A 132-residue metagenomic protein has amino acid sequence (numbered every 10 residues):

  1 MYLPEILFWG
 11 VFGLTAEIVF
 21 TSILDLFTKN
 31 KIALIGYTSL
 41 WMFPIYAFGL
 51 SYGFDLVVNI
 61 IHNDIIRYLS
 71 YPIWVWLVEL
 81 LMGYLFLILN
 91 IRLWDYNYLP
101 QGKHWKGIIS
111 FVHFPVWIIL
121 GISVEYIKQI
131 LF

Functional and structural regions predicted by a protein language model:
M1-F132: Aromatic-rich, lipid-facing transmembrane alpha helices and their immediate juxtamembrane interface loops in integral
